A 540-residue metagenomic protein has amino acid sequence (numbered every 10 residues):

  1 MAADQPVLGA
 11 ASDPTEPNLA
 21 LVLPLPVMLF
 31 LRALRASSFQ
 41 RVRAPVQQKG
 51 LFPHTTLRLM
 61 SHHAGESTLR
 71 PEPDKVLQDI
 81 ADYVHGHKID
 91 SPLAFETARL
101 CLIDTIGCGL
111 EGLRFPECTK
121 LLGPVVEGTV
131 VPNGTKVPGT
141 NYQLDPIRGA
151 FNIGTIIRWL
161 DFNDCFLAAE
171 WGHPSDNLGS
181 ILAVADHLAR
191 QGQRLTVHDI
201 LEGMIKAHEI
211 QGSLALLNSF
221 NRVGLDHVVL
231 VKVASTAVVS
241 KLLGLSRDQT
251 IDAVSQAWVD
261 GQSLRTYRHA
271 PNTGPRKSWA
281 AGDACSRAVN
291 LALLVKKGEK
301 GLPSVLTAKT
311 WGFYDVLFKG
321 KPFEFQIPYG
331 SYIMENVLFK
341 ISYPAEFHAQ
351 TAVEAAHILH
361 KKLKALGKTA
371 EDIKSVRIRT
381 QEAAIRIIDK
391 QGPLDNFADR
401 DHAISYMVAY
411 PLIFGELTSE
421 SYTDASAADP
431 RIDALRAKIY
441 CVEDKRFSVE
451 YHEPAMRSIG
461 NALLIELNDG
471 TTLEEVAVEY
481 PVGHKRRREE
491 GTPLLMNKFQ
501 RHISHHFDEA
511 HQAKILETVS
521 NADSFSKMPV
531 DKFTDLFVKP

Functional and structural regions predicted by a protein language model:
M1-V27: Intrinsically disordered, low-complexity basic segments at termini and long loops, enriched in Pro/Gly and/or Arg/Ser
V27-A64: N-terminal mitochondrial targeting presequence
G50-W171, N272-S286, L293-P540: Terminal-appendage/accessory-domain detector
G112, I181-Q191, T236-L243, L291-L294 (+2 more regions): Well-ordered alpha-helical scaffold segments within catalytic/enzyme domains
R158-L214: Hydrophobic alpha-helical hairpins/lids featuring a short glycine-rich hinge
S175-A183, V231-V238, C285-N290, A349-V353 (+1 more regions): Well-ordered alpha-helical segments within folded domains of soluble proteins
L188-L201, G244-I251, K300-S304: Structural helix-adjacent loops and short alpha-helical linkers that scaffold large soluble proteins
E209-V239, A281: Aromatic-lined, polymer-binding surfaces characteristic of secreted/periplasmic polysaccharide-degrading enzymes
